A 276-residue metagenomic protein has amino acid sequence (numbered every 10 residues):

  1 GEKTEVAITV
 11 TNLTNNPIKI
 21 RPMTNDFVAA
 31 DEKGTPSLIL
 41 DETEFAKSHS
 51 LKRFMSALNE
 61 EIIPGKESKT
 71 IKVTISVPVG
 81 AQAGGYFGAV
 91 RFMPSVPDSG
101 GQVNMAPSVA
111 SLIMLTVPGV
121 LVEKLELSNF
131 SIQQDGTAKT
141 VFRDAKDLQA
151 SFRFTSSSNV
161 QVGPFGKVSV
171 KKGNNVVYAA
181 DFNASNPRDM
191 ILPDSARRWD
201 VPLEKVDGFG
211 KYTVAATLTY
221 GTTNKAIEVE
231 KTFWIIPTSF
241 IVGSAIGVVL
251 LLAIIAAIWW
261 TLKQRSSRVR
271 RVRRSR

Functional and structural regions predicted by a protein language model:
E2-T11, P17-N25, E32, L38-D41 (+1 more regions): Ligand-binding face of N-terminal immunoglobulin V-set domains in extracellular IgSF glycoproteins
V10-N16, R153-S158: Asparagine-centered strand-capping/turn motif at beta-strand->loop junctions
N15-I20, Q82, V160-P164, K211: Short acidic/proline- and small/hydrophobic-mixed sequence motifs that coincide with surface turns and coil-to-beta
D26-H49, S99-G100, Q161-G163, V170-D181 (+1 more regions): Short aromatic-acidic-glycine turn motif
P97-V109, T223-E228: Beta-sandwich strand segments
G119-G243: Membrane-proximal extracellular "stem/stalk" segments of glycoproteins immediately N-terminal to a transmembrane helix
L250-Q264: Alpha-helical transmembrane segments
R265-R276: Cytoplasmic C-terminal tails of single-pass
